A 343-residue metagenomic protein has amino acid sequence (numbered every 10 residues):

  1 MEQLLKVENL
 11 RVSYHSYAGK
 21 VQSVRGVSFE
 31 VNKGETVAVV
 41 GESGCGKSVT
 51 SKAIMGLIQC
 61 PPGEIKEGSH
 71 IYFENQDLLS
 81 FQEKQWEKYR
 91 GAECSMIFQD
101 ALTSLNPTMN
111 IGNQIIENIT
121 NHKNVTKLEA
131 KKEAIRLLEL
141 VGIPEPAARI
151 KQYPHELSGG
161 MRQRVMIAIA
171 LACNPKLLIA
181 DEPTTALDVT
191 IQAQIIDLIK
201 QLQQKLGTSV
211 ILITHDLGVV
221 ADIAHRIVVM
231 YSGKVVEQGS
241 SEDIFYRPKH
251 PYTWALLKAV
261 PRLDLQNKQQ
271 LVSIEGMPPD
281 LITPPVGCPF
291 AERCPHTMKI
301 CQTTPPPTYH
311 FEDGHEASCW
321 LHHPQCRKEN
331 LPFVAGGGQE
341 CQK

Functional and structural regions predicted by a protein language model:
M1-L4, S13-G26, L57-E64, Q82-Q85 (+3 more regions): A short, flexible loop at the N-terminus of ABC-type nucleotide-binding domains that lies
Q3, A147, S240-K343: Short catalytic/signature loops enriched in Gly
F73, D77, L128-A148, K258: Conserved ABC ATPase "signature" region
D77-S95, N121, D243-P248, P279-P285: ABC ATPase NBD coupling module
Q152-L157, M161: Conserved ABC ATPase signature
A172-K176: A short, proline-enriched helix->beta-strand linker immediately N-terminal to the Walker B motif in ABC-type P-loop
I179, P183, L187-Q269: P-loop NTP-binding/switch modules centered on Walker-like glycine-rich loops
